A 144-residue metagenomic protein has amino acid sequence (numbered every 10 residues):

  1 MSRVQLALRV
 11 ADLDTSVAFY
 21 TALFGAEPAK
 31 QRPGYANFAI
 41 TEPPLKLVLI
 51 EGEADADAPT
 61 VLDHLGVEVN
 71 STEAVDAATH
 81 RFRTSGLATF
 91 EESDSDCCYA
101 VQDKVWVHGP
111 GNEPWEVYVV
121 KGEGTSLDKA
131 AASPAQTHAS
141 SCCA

Functional and structural regions predicted by a protein language model:
M1-D14, P44, L65, K121-A144: N-terminal beta-strand motif that seeds the catalytic metal site of vicinal oxygen chelate
M1-S2, P59-L62, Y99: Short glycine-enriched loop/turn motifs at secondary-structure junctions
Q5-A7, N37, H64-G66, K104-W106: Short aromatic/hydrophobic contact patches that present stacked aromatics for nucleic-acid/ligand binding
D12-E27: Amphipathic alpha-helical segments
L13, G66-P114, G122: Vicinal oxygen chelate
G25-Q31, A88-S93: Short secondary-structure junctions
E27-V61, V107, P114-V119: Conserved short beta-strand elements that form part of the metal-binding/catalytic scaffold of enzyme active sites
G34-Y35, D96-C97, S126: Conserved beta-strand edge residues that scaffold enzyme active sites
